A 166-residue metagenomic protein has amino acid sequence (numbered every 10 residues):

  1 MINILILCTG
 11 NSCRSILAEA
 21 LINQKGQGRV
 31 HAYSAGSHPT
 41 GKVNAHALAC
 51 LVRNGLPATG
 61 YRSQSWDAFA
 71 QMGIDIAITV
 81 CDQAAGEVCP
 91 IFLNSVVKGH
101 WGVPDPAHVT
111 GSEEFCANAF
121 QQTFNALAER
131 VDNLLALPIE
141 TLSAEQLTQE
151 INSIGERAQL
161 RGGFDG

Functional and structural regions predicted by a protein language model:
M1-A70: Conserved active-site segments centered on acidic
S12, D82-A85, D105: Short glycine-rich anion-binding loops that position phosphate/pyrophosphate groups of nucleotides and phosphorylated
I16-A18, N44, E87-P90, T110: Short glycine-/acidic-enriched loop or helix-start segments at secondary-structure transitions that form or flank
G36, C81, G102-P104: Residues at the C-termini of beta-strands that transition into short coil/loop
A58, A84-V88: Glycine-rich nucleotide phosphate-binding loop and flanking beta-alpha elements of Rossmann-like dinucleotide-binding
D75: Conserved acidic residues
V88-G166: Phosphate-binding/catalytic loops
